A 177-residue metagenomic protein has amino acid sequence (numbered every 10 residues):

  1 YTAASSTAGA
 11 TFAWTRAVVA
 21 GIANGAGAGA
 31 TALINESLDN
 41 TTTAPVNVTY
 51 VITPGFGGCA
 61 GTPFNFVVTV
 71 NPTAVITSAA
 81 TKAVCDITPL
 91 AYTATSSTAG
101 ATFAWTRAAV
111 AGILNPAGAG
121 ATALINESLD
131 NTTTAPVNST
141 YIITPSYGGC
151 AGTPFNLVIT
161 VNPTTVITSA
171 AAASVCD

Functional and structural regions predicted by a protein language model:
Y1-D177: Extracellular low-complexity Ser/Thr/Asn/Gly-rich intrinsically disordered segments
